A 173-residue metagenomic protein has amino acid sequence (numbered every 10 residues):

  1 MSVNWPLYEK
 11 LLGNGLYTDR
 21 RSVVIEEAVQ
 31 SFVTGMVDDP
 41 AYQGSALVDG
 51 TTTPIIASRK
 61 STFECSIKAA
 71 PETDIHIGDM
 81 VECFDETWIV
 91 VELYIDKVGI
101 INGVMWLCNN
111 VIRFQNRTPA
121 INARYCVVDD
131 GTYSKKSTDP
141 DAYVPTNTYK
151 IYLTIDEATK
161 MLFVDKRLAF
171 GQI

Functional and structural regions predicted by a protein language model:
M1-T73, T87, V91-N147: N-terminal disorder-to-order initiation segments that are Gly/Lys/Arg-biased and fold into the first beta/loop/alpha
I67-D74, I151-T159: A structural micro-motif recognizing beta-strand termini and the immediately following turn/loop segments
D74-C83, A158-I173: Short coil-to-beta transition motif at edge beta-strands of beta-rich domains
